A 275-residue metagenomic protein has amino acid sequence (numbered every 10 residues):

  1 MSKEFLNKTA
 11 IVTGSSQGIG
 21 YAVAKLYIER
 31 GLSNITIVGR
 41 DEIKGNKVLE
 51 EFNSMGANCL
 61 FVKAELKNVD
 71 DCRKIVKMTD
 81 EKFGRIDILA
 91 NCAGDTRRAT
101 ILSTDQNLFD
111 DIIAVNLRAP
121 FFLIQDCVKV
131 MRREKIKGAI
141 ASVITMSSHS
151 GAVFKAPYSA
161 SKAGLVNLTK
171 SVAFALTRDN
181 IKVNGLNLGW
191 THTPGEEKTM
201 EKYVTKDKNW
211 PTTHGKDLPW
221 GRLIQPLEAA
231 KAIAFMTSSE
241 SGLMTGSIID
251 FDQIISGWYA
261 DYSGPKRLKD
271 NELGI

Functional and structural regions predicted by a protein language model:
S16-Q17, D41: Conserved glycine-rich cofactor-binding loop
L32-K47: Conserved glycine-rich Rossmann-like NAD(P)H-binding loop of the short-chain dehydrogenase/reductase
F83, F121, R222-F251: C-terminal substrate-recognition "lid" of short-chain dehydrogenase/reductases
T100-I101, D105-I113, H214: Substrate-binding pocket helix/loop in short-chain dehydrogenase/reductase
I124, S161, T169: Active-site helix of classical SDR
K129, F174-R178, G242: Alpha-helical segment proximal to the catalytic Tyr-Lys
A234, T245-I275: Short C-terminal tail/terminal secondary-structure segment of NAD(P)H-dependent dehydrogenase/reductase domains
